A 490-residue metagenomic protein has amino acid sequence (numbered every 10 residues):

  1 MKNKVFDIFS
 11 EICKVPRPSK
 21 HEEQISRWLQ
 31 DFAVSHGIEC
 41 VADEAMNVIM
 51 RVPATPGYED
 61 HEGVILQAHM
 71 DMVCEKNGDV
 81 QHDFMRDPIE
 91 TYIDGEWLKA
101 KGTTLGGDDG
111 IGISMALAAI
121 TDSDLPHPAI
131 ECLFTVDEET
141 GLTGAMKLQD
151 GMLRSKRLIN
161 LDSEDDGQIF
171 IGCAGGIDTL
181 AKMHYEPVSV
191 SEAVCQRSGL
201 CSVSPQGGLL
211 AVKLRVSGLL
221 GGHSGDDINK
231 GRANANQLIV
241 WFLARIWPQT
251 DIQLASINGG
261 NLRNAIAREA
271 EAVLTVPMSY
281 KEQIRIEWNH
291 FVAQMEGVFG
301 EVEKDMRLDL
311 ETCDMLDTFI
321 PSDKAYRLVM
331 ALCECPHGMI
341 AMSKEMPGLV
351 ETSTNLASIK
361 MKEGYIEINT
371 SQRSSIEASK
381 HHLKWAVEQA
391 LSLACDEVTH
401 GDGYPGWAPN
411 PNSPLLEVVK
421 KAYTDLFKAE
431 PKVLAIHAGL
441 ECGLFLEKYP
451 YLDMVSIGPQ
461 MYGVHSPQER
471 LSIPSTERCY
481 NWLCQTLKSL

Functional and structural regions predicted by a protein language model:
N3-W97: Acidic/His- and Gly-rich active-site-bordering loop/insert found across diverse amide/peptide-bond hydrolases
S10-K14, V273, R307-T318, A357 (+2 more regions): A short beta-alpha structural unit
Y58-F134, E138-T140, A145-K156, S322-A325 (+4 more regions): Active-site metal-coordination/substrate-binding segment of hydrolases, especially metallo-dependent peptidases
M70-M72, L133-G141, D162-D165, L220 (+1 more regions): Acidic, glycine-rich active-site loops and adjacent beta-strand->loop/helix elements that engage anionic groups
D94-K99, T103, E139, K147-Q372: Midchain, well-structured core segments that form catalytic/ion-binding scaffolds
R232-Q249, P277-K281, Y326-C333, A341 (+4 more regions): His/Asp/Glu-rich mid-to-C-terminal helical/loop segments that flank catalytic regions of hydrolases
W241-I257, P409-L452: Active-site-adjacent substrate-binding region of metalloamidase/peptidase-like peptide-processing proteins
K344, E351-G364, A429-Q485: Zn-dependent metallopeptidase/amidohydrolase metal-coordination segment
